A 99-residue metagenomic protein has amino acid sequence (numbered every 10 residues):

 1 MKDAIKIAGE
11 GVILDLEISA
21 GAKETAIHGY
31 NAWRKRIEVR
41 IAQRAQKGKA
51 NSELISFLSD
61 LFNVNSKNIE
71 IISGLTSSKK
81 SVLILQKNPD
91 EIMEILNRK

Functional and structural regions predicted by a protein language model:
M1-K47, S52, E70-L75, S81-K99: Contiguous, often N-terminal, cationic amphipathic patches that form binding interfaces
I55: Generic structural marker for isolated residues within well-ordered, non-membrane alpha-helices of soluble domains
S66-N68: Short acidic capping loops at alpha-helix termini that bridge into adjacent secondary structure
